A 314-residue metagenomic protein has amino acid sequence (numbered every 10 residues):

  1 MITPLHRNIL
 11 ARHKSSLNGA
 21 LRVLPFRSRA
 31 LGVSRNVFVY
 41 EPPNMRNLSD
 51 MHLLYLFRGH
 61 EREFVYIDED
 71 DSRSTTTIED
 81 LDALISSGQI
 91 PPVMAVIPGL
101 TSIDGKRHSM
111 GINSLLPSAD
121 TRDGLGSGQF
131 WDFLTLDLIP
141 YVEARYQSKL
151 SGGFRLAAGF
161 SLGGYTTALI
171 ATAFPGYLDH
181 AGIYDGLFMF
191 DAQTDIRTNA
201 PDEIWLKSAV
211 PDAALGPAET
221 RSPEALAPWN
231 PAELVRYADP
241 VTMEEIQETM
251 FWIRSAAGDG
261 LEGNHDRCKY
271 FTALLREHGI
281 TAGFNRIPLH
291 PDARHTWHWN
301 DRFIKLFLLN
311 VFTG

Functional and structural regions predicted by a protein language model:
M1-G314: Non-catalytic cap/lid and distal C-terminal segments of serine-dependent acyl enzymes
